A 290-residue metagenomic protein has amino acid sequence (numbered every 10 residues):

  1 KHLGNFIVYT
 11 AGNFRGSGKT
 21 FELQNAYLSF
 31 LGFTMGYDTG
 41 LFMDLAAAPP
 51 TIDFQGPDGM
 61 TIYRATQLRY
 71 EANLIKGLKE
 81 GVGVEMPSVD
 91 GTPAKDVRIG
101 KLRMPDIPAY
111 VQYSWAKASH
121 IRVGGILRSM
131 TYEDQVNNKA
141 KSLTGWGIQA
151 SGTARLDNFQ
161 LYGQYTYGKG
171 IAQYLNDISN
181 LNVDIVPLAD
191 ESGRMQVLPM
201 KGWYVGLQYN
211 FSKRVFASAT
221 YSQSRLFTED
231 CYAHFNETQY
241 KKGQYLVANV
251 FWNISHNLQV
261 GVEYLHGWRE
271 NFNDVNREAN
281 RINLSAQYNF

Functional and structural regions predicted by a protein language model:
K1-D90, R103, P108, Q112-W115 (+1 more regions): Outer membrane beta-barrel
K1-T10, I107-Q135, V215-S222, F251-W252 (+1 more regions): Surface-exposed extracellular loop regions of Gram-negative outer-membrane beta-barrel proteins
V8-T10, F33-Y37, E80-V82, V111 (+7 more regions): Membrane-embedded beta-strand positions of outer-membrane beta-barrel proteins
K19, D44-A48, V89-P93, M130-Q135 (+3 more regions): Outer-membrane beta-barrel proteins
T20-Q24, S29, I62-T66, R103-I107 (+5 more regions): Residues that define the transmembrane beta-barrel architecture of outer-membrane proteins
Y27-S29, R69-E71, Y110-Q112, Q149-T153 (+4 more regions): Outer-membrane beta-barrel architecture
A116-Y240: Detector for outer-membrane/organellar transmembrane beta-barrel domains, recognizing the amphipathic beta-strand
W252-I254, L258, R277-F290: Outer-membrane beta-barrel "beta-signal"
